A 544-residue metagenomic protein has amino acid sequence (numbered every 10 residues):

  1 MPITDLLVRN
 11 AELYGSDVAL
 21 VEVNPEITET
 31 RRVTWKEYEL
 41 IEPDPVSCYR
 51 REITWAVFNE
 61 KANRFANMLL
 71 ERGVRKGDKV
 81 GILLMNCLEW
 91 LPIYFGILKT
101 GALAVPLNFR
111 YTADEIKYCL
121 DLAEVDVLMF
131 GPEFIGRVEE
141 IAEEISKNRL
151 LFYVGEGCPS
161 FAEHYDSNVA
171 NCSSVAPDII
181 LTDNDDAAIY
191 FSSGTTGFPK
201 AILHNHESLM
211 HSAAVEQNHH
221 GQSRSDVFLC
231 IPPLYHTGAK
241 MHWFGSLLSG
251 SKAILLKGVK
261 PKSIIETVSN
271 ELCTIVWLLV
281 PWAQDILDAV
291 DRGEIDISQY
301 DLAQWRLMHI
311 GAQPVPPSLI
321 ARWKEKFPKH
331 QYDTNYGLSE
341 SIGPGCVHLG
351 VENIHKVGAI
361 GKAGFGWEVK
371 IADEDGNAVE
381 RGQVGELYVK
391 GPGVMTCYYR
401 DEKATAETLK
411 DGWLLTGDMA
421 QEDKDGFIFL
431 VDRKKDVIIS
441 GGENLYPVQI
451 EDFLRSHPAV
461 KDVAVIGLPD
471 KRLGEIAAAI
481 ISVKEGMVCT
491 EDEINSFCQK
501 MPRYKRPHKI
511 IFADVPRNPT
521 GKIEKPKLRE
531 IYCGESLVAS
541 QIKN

Functional and structural regions predicted by a protein language model:
D5-V8, E71-R72, K99-S167, I180 (+2 more regions): Structural core segment of the AMP-binding/adenylate-forming
S16-V18, N171-F191, F198, G221-V227: Conserved pre-ATP/AMP-binding loop-to-beta segment of ANL
A19-C87, L91-F95, T112-K117, E207: Conserved AMP-binding/adenylate-forming core of the ANL superfamily
N24-R51, I135-D183, A289-R292, S540: ANL superfamily adenylate-forming
N59-F65, A170, D183, A188 (+4 more regions): Conserved structural elements of the adenylate-forming
Y111, K117, F130, V268 (+8 more regions): AMP-binding/adenylate-forming catalytic core of the ANL superfamily
M210-V227, Y235-I275, A289-V290: Conserved AMP-binding/adenylation subdomain of ANL enzymes
L248, C273-L278, L287-H355, E368: Gly/Ser/Thr-rich phosphate-binding loop
